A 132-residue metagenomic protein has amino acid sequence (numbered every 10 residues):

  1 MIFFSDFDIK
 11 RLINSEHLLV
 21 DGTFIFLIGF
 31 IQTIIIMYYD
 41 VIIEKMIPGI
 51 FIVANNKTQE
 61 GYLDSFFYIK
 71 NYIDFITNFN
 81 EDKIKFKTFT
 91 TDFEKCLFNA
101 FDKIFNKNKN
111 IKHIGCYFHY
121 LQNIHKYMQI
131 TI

Functional and structural regions predicted by a protein language model:
M1-I132: DNA-binding interface regions
